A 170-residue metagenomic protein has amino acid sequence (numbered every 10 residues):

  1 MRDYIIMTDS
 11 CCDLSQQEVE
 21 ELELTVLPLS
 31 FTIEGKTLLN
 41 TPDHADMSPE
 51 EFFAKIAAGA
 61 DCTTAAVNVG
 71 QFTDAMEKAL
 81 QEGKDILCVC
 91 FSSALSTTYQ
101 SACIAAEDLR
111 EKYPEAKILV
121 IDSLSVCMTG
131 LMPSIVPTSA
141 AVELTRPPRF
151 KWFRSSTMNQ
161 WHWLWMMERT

Functional and structural regions predicted by a protein language model:
I5-Q71: N-terminal glycine-rich anion-binding loop in soluble enzyme alpha/beta folds
N68-A79, I104-A106: Short, charged beta->alpha transition segments
A75-K78, E82-L87, F91, T97-T98: Ordered, amphipathic secondary-structure segments that act as subunit-interaction surfaces in large macromolecular
D85-S93, L119-D122, V136: Short glycine-rich or small-residue beta-strand-to-loop segments that form or flank ligand, phosphate, metal/Fe-S
C90-K112, M132: Short Gly/Thr/Asp-enriched flexible loops that form oxyanion-binding sites at enzyme active sites
A106-C127, T145: Short, acidic/small-residue loops that bind anionic groups at enzyme active sites
P114-A116, T129-T138: Acidic/polar active-site rim loop that often engages polyanionic ligands
T138-T170: Internal, active-site/partner-interface "lid" segment
